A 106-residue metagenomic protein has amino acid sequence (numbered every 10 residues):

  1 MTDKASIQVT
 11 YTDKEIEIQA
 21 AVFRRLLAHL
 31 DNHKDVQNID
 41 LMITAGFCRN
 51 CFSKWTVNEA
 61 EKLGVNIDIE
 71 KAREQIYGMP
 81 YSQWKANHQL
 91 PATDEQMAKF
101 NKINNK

Functional and structural regions predicted by a protein language model:
T2-K106: Domain-level signature for proteins that mediate thiol-based redox and metal-cofactor handling
